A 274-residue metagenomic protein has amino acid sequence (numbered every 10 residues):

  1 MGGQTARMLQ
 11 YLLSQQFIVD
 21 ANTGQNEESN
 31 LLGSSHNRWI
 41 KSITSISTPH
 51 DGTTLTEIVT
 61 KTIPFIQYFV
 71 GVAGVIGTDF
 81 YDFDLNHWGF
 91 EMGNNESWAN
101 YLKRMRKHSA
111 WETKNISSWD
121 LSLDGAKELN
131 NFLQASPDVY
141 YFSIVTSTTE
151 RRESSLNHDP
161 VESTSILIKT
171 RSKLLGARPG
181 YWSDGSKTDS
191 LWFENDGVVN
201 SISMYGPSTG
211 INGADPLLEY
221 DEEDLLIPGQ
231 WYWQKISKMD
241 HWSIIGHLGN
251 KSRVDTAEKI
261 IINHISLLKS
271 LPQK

Functional and structural regions predicted by a protein language model:
M1-G2, A6: Gly/Ala-rich beta-loop-alpha elbow adjacent to hydrolase catalytic centers
F17-K274: Helical cap/lid subdomain of alpha/beta-hydrolase-fold lipid enzymes that gates access to the catalytic pocket
